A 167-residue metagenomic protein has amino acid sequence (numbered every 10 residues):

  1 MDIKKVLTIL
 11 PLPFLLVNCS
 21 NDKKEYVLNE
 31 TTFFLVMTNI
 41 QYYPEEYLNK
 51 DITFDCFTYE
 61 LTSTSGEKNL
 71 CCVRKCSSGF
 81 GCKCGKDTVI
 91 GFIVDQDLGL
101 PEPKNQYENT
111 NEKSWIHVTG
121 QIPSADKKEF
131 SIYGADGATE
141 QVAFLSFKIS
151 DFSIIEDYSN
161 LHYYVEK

Functional and structural regions predicted by a protein language model:
K4-I9: Sec-dependent signal peptide recognition, specifically the positively charged N-region followed immediately by
L12-P13: Short, linear, compositionally biased motifs with a strong N-terminal bias
C19-K167: OB-fold and OB-like single-stranded nucleic-acid-recognition modules and their adjacent interaction interfaces
